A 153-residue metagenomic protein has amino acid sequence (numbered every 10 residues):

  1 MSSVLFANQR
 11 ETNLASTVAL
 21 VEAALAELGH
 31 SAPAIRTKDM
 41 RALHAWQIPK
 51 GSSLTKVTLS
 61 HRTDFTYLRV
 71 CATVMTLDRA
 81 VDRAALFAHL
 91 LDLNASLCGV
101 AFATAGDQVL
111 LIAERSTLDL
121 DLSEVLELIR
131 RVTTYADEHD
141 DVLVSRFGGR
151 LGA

Functional and structural regions predicted by a protein language model:
M1-L54, T104: Charge-rich, low-complexity N-terminal segments
F6-Q9, C71-T76, D121, V125: Short histidine-centered catalytic/ligand-binding loop motif
E11, A15, A80-V81, D119-L126: Ordered, soluble secondary-structure elements with a strong preference for glycine-centered loop motifs and nearby
M40-T76: Hydrophobic-cavity lipid-handling domains and compact docking modules
R69-Q108, I112: Short, internal acidic amphipathic alpha-helical interface segments that mediate docking to partner proteins
A101-T133: A short, solvent-exposed beta-edge/loop patch
T134-E138: Long, contiguous binding/interaction regions
L143-A153: Short, highly charged C-terminal tails/helix-capping segments
